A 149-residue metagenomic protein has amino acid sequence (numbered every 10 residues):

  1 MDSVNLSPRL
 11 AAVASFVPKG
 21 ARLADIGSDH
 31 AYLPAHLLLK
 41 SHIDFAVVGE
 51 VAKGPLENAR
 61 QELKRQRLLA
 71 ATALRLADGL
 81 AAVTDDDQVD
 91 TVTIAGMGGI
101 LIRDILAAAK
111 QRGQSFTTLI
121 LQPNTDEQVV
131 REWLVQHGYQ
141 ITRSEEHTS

Functional and structural regions predicted by a protein language model:
M1-G20, A35: S-adenosyl-L-methionine
G20-D29: Conserved class I S-adenosyl-L-methionine
H30-I43: Conserved SAM-binding loop of SAM-dependent methyltransferases across substrates and taxa, primarily the Class I
G49-G54: Conserved SAM/SAH-binding beta-strand->alpha-helix loop
E57-D87: S-adenosyl-L-methionine
Q88-G96: Short SAM/SAH-binding signature in class I
G113-E127: Conserved beta-strand signature within the Rossmann-like core of class I S-adenosyl-L-methionine
E146-T148: Conserved small/polar residues in nucleotide/adenosyl-binding loops
